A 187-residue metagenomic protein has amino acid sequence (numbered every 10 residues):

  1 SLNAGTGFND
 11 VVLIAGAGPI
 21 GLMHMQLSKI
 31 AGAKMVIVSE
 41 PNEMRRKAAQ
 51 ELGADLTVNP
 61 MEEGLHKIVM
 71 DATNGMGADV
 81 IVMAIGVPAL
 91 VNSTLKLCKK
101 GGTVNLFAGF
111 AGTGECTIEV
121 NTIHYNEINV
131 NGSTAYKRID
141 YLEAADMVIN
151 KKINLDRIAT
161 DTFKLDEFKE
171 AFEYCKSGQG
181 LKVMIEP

Functional and structural regions predicted by a protein language model:
S1-E63: Mid-domain Rossmann-like dinucleotide-binding core that forms the NAD(H)/NADP(H) cofactor-binding site
N3-N9, K47-N129: Glycine-rich cofactor phosphate-binding loops and adjacent beta1-alpha1 units of small-molecule cofactor enzyme domains
L13, I37, T103-N105, N131 (+1 more regions): Structural detector of well-ordered beta-strand residues that form the stable sheet scaffold of enzyme domains
A33-K34, G77, K152-R157: A local structural motif
P41-N42, F110, Y136: Residues in the short beta-alpha loop(s) of Rossmann-like NAD(P)-binding domains
N92-K96, R138-P187: C-terminal hydrophobic helical "lid"/dimerization subdomain of Rossmann-like NAD(P)H-dependent oxidoreductases
